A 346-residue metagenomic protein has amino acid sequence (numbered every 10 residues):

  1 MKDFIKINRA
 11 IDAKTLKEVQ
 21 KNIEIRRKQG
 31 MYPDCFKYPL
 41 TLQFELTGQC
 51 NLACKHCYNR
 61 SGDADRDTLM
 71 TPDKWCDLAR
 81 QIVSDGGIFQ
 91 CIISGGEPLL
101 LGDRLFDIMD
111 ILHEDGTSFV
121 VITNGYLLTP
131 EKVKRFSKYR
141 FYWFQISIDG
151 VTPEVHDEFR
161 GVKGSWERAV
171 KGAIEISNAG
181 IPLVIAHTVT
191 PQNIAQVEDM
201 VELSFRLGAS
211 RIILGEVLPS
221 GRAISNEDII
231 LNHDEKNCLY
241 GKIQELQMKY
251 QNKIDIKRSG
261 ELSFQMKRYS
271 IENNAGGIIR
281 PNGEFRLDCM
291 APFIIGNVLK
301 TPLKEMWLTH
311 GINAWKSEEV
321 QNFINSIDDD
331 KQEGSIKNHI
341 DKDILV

Functional and structural regions predicted by a protein language model:
K2-I5, R66, Y142, D149 (+4 more regions): Radical SAM enzyme [4Fe-4S]-AdoMet core and its adjacent flexible, acidic and glycine-rich loops/tails across
K2-W143: Conserved alpha-helical substructure of the radical SAM core
K2-Y38, D288-V346: Flexible mid-to-C-terminal extensions adjoining Fe-S/redox cofactors in radical SAM and related proteins
C57, I92-I93, I122, I146 (+4 more regions): Residue-level detector of family-conserved "landmark" positions at structurally sensitive sites
N59, P130, K138, E158-G161 (+2 more regions): Phosphate-coordinating loops and pocket residues in cytosolic domains that bind phosphorylated ligands
Q81, I111-E114, L203-R206, E245 (+1 more regions): Residues within well-ordered alpha-helical secondary structure of globular protein domains
